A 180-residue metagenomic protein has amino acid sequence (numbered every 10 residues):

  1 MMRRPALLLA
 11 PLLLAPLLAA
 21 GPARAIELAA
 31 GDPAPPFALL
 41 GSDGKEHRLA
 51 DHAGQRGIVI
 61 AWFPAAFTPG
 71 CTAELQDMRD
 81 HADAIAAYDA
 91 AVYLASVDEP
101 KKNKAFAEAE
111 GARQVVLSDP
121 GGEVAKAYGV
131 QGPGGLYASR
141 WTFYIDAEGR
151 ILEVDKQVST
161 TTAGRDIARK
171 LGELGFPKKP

Functional and structural regions predicted by a protein language model:
L8-A20: Bacterial N-terminal signal peptides
G21-A25: Sec/Tat signal peptide C-region and signal peptidase I cleavage site
L28, G41-S42, I145-D146: Short, acidic, Ser/Thr-enriched surface-loop or helix-capping motifs
F37-G57: A short beta-strand-turn-helix
V59-I60, V92: Hydrophobic beta-strand anchors of alpha/beta hydrolase catalytic cores
A61-F67: Aromatic-flanked redox-active Cys/Sec active sites in thiol-based oxidoreductases, especially the WC-centered
F67, T72-E110, G122-V124: Structural microenvironment flanking redox-active thiols in thiol-disulfide oxidoreductases
A138-P180: Thiol-/selenol-based redox modules, centered on thioredoxin-like and closely related oxidoreductase domains
